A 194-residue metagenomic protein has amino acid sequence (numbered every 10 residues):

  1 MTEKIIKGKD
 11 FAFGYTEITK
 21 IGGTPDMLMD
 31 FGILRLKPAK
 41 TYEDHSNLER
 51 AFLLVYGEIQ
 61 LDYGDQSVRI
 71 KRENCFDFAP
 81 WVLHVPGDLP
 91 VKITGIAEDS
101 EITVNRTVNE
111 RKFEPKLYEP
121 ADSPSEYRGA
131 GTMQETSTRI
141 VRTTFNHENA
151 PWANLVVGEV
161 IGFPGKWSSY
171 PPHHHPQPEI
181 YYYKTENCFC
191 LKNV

Functional and structural regions predicted by a protein language model:
M1-K71: N-terminal non-catalytic cap/leader segment that marks the start of a structured domain
K9-T41, Q134-Y182: A short glycine-rich, His/Asp/Glu-containing loop-to-beta-strand
T41-Y42, P80-I93, W167-S169: Histidine-centered metal-chelating micro-motifs
S46-Q66, P164-G165, P176-V194: Glycine- and acidic-residue-biased ligand/ion/polar-headgroup-sensing regions
Y63-D88: Short acidic-glycine-tyrosine-enriched beta hairpin
W81-L83, L89-V91, E98-E101, G158 (+1 more regions): Generic beta-strand structural signal
E98-I161: Surface-exposed beta-loop interaction hotspot
